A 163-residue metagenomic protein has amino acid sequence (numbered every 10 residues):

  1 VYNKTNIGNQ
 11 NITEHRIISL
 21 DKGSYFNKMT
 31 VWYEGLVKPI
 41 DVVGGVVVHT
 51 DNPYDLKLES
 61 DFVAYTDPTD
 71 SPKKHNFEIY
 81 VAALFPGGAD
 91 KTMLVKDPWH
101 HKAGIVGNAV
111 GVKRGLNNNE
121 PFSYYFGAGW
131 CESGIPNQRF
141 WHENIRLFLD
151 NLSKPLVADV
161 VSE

Functional and structural regions predicted by a protein language model:
V1-K22: Extended, loop-rich substrate-binding clefts of extracytoplasmic carbohydrate-active enzymes
Y2, G35, V48, A128-W130: Short beta-strand segments enriched in hydrophobic/aromatic residues within well-folded beta-rich domains
N6, P39, N52, E132-G134: Residue-level signal for secondary-structure boundary sites
Q10, D21-Y25, L36-K38, L116-E120: Solvent-exposed loop and beta-edge segments used for protein-protein assembly and interaction
E14-R16, Y25-E59: Acidic (Asp/Glu-rich), glycine- and aromatic
L20-G23, D55, S71-P72, V112-N117: A general structural signal for short secondary-structure junctions and capping/turn motifs
T50-V106: Accessory, usually C-terminal, subdomains that scaffold auxiliary metal cofactors
F85-E163: Beta-strand-rich recognition/accessory modules
